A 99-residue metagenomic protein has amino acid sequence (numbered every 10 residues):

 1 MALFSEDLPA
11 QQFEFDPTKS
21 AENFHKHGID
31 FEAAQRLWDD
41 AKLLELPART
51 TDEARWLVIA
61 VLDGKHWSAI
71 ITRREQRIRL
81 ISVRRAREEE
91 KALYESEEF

Functional and structural regions predicted by a protein language model:
M1-F99: Ribonuclease/tRNase effector modules and their secretory precursors
